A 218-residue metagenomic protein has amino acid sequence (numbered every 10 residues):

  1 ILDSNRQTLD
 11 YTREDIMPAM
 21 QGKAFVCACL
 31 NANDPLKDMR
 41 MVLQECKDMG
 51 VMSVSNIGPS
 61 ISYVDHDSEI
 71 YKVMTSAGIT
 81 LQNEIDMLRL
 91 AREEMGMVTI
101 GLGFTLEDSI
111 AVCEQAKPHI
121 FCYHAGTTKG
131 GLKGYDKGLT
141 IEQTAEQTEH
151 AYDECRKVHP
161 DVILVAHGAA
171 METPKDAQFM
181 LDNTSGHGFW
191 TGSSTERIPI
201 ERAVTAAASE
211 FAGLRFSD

Functional and structural regions predicted by a protein language model:
I1-Q82, L88, R92-E94, V98-T99: Active-site beta->alpha loop and helix N-cap motifs at the rims of alpha/beta catalytic domains
R13-G22, K47, I85-M95, A145-P160 (+1 more regions): Surface-exposed amphipathic alpha-helices with a cationic face
V26-L30, V54-N56, T99-G101, F121-Y123 (+2 more regions): Hydrophobic faces of well-ordered beta-strands that scaffold small-molecule active sites in alpha/beta enzyme cores
N31, A77-T80, G101-L102, T140 (+3 more regions): Glycine- and other small-residue-rich loops at beta-strand/loop junctions that grip anionic moieties
L36-E45, L106-A116, A169-G186: Catalytic cores of alpha/beta
M49-V64, P118-Y135, N183-A207: Glycine-rich phosphate-binding active-site loops on the catalytic face of alpha/beta enzymes
P59-D86, E107-G138: Histidine/lysine/aspartate-rich catalytic loop segments that bind and position anionic ligands
A145-V165, M171-D218: Alpha/beta catalytic cores of nucleotide-metabolism and tRNA/nucleoside-modifying enzymes
